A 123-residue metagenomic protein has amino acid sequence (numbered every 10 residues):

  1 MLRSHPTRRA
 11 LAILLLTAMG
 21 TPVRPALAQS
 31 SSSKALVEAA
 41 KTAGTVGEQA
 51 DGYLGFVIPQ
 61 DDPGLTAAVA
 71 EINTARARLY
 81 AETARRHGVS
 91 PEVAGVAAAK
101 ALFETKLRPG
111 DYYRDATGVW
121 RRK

Functional and structural regions predicted by a protein language model:
M1-S4: N-terminal secretory signal peptides that target proteins for export/translocation
P6-L16: N-terminal export leaders
R9-A10, P25, A77: Hydrophobic alpha-helical segments, especially transmembrane helices and their immediate juxtamembrane helical caps
P22-A28: Sec/Tat signal peptide C-region and signal peptidase I cleavage site
R24, A68-V69: A generic structural signal for short
S30-A67, H87, P91-K123: Amphipathic, charged alpha-helical segments and their helix-to-coil junctions in extracytoplasmic/peripheral assemblies
V69-A84: Short, well-ordered alpha-helical segments
